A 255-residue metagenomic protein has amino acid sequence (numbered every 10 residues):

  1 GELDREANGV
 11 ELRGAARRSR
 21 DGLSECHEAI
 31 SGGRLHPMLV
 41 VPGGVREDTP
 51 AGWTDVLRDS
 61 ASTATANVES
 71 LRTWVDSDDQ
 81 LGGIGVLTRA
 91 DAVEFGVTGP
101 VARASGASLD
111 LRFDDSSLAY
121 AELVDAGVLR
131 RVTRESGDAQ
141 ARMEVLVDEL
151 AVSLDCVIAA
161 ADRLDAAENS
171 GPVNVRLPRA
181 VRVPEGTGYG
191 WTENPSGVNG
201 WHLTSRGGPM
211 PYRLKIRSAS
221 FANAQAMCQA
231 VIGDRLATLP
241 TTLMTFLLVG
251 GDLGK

Functional and structural regions predicted by a protein language model:
G1-R213, R217-K255: Active-site bordering "gate/hinge" segments that shape substrate access to catalytic or cofactor-binding pockets
